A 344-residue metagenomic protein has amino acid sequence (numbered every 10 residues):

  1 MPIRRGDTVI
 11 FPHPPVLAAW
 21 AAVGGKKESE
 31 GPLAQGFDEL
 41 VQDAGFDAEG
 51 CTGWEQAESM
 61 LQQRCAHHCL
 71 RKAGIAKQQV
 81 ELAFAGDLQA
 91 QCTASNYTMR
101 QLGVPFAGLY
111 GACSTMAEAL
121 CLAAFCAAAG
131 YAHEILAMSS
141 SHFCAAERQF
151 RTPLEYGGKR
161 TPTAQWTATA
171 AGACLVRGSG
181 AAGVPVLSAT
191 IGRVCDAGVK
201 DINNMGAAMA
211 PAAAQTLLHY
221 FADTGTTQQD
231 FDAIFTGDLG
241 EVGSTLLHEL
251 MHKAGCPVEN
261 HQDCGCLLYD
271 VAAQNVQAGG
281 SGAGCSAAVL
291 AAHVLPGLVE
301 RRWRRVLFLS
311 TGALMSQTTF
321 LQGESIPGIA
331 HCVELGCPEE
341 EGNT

Functional and structural regions predicted by a protein language model:
M1-E55, P153-H219, D223-T226, C256 (+3 more regions): Condensing-enzyme catalytic core mediating Claisen C-C bond formation in acyl metabolism
L17, W54-C113, D230-T245, E249: Conserved beta-ketoacyl condensing-enzyme motif
V23, A85-Q91, S141-H142, A181: Short glycine-enriched loops at secondary-structure junctions
E28-E30, A94-N96, C121, A146-R151 (+2 more regions): Short acidic, glycine/serine/threonine-rich loops at helix termini
Q56-G74, L120-L122, A208-D223, V289-V294: Short, well-ordered amphipathic alpha-helical segments that serve as non-catalytic structural scaffolds within diverse
Q91-T93, F143-R148, V194-G198, M315-Q317: Short, well-ordered, mixed-charge alpha-helical segments that flank or form enzyme active sites
L109-A137, V176, S281-W303: Active-site-proximal alpha-helical scaffold in enzymes
F235-G255, E259-L295: Internal helical hairpin/lid segments
